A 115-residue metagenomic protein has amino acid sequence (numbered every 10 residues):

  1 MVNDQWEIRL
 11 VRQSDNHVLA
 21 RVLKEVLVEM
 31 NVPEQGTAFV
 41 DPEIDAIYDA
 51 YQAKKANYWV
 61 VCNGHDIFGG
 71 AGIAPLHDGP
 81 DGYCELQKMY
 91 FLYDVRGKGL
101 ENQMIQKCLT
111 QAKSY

Functional and structural regions predicted by a protein language model:
M1-Q5: Basic/polar N-terminal segments that are highly enriched at the extreme N-terminus, encompassing both cleavable
W6, L10-Q87, L92-D94, I105-K107 (+1 more regions): Acetyl-CoA-dependent GNAT
V95, G99: Glycine-rich phosphate-binding loop
